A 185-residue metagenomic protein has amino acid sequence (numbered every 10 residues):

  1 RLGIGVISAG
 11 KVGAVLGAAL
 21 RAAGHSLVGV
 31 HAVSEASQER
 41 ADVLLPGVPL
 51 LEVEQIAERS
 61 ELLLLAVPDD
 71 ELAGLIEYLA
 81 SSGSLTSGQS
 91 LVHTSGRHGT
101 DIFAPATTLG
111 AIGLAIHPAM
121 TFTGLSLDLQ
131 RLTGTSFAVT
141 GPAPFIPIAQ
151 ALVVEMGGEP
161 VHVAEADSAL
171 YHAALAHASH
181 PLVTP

Functional and structural regions predicted by a protein language model:
R1-E58: NAD(P)+-binding Rossmann beta1-loop-alpha1 motif at the extreme N-terminus of oxidoreductases
R1-G3, G88, G134: Phosphate-coordination loops involved in phosphoryl transfer and adenosine-cofactor binding
G5-V6, L65, V139: Hydrophobic Val/Ile/Leu positions in short beta-strands of Rossmann-like dinucleotide-binding domains
A9, S95, G141-P144: Short coil/turn segments
H25-S26, A111, G158: Short phosphate-binding/catalytic loops that engage adenosine nucleotides
V28-A32, L91-T94, V139-T140: Short, hydrophobic beta-strand segments that form beta-sheet elements in well-ordered domains
R40-L44, D128-Y171, A176, H180-P185: Internal alpha-helical scaffold of NAD(P)-dependent oxidoreductase catalytic cores
P49-L127: Rossmann-like NAD(P)(H) cofactor-binding subdomain of soluble oxidoreductases
